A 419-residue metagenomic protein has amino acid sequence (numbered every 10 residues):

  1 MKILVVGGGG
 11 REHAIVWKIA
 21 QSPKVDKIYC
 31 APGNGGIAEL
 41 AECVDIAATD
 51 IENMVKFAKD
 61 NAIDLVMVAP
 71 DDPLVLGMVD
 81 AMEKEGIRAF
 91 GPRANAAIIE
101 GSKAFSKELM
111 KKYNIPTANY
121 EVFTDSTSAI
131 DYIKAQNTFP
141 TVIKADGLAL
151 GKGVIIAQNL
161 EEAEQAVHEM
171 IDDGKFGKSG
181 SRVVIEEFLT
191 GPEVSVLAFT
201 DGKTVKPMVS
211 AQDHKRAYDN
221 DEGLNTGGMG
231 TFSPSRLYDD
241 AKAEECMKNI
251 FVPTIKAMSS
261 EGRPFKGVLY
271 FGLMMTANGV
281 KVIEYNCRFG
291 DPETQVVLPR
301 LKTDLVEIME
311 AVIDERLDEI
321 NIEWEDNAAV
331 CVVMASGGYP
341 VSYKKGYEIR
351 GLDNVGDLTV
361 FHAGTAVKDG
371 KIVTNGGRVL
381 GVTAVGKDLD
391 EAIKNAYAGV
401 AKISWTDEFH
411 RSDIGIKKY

Functional and structural regions predicted by a protein language model:
M1-A94: ATP-binding N-terminal substructure of ATP-dependent carboxylate-amine bond-forming enzymes
L4-V5, E100-R182, Q212, R236 (+1 more regions): Active-site nucleotide/adenylate-binding loops and adjacent lid/helix of ATP-dependent enzymes
A20-Q21, G36-A38, D60, F90 (+13 more regions): Solvent-exposed alpha-helices and their adjacent loops that cap or buttress functional pockets in soluble metabolic
A38-A41, V55, I98-A104, Y218-N220: Short, charged, surface-exposed secondary-structure boundary motifs
V154-T294: Internal nucleotide-binding/catalytic subdomain
M247-L269, N286-V355: Active-site "cap" helix and flanking loop/linker of ATP-utilizing ligase/carboxylase catalytic domains
A311-Y419: Peripheral (often C-terminal) accessory segments that flank ATP-dependent C-N-forming ligase machineries
